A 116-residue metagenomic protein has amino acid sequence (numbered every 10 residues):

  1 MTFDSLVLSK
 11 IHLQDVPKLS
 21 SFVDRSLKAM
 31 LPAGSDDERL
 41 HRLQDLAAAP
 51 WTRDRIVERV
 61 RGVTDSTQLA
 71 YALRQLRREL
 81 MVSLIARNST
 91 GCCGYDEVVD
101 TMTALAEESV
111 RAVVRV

Functional and structural regions predicted by a protein language model:
M1-V116: Non-catalytic regulatory/linker segments of enzymes
